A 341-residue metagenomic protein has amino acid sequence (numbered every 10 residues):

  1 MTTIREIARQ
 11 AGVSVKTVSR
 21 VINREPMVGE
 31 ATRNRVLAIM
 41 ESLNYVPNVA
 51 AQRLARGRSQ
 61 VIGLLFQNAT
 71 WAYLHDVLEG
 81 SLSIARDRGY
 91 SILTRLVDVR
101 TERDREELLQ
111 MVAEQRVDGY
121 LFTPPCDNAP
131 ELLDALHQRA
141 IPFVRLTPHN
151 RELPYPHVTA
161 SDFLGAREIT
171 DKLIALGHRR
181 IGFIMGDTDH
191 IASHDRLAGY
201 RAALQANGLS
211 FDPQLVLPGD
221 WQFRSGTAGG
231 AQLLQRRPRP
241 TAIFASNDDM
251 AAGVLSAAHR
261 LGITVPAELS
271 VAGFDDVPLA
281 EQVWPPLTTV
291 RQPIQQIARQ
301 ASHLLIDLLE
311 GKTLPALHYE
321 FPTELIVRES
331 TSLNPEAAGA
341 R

Functional and structural regions predicted by a protein language model:
M1-Q60, A340-R341: N-terminal helix-turn-helix DNA-binding module of bacterial transcription factors
T17-R20, A55-T70, R180-D187: Short beta-strand segments enriched in small/hydrophobic residues
V49, Q67-D76, T94-R103, C126 (+6 more regions): Hinge/beta->alpha junction and helix N-cap segments in small-molecule ligand-binding domains
Q60, V117-D118, R179-R180, R239-T241: Short acidic/polar active-site loop segments enriched in Thr and Asp
V61-D171, A175: Alpha-helical recognition/docking segments in bacterial nutrient-uptake and carbohydrate-utilization systems
R179-R180, F211-L215, T264-S270: Short acidic capping loops at alpha-helix termini that bridge into adjacent secondary structure
G229-R341: Flexible loop/turn connectors
